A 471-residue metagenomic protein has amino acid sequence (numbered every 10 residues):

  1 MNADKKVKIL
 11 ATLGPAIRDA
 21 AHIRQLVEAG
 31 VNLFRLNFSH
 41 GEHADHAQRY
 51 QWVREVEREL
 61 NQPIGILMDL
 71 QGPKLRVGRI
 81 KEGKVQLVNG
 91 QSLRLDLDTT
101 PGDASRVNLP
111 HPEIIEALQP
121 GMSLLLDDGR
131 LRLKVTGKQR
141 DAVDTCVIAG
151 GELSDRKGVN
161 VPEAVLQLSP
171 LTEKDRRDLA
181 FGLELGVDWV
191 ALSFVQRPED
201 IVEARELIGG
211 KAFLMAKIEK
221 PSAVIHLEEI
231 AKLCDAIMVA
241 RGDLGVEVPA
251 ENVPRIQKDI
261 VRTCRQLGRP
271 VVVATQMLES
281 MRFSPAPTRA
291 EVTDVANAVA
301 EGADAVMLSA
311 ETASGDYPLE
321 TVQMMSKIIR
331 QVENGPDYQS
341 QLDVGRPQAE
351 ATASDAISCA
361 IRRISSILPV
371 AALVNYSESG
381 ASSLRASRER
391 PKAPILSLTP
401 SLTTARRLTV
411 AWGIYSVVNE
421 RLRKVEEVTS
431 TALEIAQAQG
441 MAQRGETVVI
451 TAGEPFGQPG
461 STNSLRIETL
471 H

Functional and structural regions predicted by a protein language model:
M1-H471: Non-catalytic helical/linker scaffolds that mediate oligomerization, partner binding, and domain coupling around large
